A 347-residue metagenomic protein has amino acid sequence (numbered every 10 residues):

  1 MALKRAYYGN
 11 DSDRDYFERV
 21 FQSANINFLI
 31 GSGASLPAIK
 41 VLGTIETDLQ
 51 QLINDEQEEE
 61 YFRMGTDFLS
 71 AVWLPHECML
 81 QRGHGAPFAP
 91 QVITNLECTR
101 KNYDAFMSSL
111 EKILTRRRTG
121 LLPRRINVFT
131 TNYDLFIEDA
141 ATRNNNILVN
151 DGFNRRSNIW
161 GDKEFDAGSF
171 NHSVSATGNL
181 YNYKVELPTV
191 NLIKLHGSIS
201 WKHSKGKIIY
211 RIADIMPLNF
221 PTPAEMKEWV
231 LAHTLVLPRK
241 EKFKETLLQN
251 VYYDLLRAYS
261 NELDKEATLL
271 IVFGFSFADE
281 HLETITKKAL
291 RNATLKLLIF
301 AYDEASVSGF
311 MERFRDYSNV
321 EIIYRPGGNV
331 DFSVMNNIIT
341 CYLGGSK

Functional and structural regions predicted by a protein language model:
M1-L269, S276-A278, T284-K347: Conserved catalytic-core helix/loop/strand module for nucleotide-ribose chemistry
